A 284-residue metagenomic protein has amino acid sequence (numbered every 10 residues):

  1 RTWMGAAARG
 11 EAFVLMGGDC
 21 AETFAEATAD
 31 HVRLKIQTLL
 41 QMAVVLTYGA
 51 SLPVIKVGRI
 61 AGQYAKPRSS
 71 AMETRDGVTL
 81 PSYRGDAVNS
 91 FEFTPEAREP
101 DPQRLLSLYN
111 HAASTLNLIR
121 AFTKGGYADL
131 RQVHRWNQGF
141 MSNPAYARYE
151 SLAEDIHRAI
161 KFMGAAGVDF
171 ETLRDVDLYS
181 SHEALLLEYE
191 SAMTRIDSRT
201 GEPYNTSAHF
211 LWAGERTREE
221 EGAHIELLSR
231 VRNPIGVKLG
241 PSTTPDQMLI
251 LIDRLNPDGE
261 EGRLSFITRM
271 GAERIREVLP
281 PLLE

Functional and structural regions predicted by a protein language model:
R1-F13: N-terminal basic/disordered segments at the start of proteins
T2-W3, A223-E226, L282: Generic recognition of flexible, low-complexity loop/linker segments
E11-G18, I55: Short, hydrophobic/glycine-enriched beta-strand segments
A21-E22, E26-G271: Active-site-facing alpha/beta catalytic cores
T268-P280, E284: Extended C-terminal subregions enriched in glycine
